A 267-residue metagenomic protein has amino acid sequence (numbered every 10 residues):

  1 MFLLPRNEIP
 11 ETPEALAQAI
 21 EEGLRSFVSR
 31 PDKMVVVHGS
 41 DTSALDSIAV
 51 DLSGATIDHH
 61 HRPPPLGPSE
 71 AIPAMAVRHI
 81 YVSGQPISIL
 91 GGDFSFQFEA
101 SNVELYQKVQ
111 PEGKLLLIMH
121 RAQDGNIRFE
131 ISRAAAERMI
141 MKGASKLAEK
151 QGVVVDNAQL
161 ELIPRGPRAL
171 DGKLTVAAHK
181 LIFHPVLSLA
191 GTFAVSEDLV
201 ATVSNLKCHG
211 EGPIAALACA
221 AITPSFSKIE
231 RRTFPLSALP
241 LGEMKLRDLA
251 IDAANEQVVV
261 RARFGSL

Functional and structural regions predicted by a protein language model:
M1-L267: Extracellular/lumenal and peripheral-membrane lipid-interaction modules
